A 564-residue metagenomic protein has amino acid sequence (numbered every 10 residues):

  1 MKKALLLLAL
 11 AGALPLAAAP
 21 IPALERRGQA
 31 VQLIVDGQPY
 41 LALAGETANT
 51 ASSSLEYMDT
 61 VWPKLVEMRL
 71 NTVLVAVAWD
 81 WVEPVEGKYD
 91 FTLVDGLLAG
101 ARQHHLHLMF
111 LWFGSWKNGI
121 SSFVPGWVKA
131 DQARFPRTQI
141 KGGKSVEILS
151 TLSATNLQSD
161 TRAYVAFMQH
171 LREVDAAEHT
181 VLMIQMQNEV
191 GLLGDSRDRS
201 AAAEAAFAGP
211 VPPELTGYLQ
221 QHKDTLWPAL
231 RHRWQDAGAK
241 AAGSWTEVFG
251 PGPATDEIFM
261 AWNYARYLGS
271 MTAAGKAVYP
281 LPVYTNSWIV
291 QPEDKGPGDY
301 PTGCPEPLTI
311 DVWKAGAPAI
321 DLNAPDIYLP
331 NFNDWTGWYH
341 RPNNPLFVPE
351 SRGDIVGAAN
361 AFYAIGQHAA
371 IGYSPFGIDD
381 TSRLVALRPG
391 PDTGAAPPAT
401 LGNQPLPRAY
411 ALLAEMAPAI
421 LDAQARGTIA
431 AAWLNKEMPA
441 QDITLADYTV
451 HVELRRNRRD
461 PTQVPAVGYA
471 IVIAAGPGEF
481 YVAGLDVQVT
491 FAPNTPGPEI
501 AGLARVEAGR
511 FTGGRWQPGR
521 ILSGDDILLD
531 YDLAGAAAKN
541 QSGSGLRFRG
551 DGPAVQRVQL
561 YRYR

Functional and structural regions predicted by a protein language model:
A18-N71: N-terminal carbohydrate-binding accessory modules
G37, L65, V73, A101 (+5 more regions): Conserved, mostly hydrophobic/aromatic
T50-E67, G298-G316, F332-W335, A358-A361: Short, acidic/polar
Y57-Q132, A261-V278: Aromatic-lined substrate-binding rim segments of carbohydrate-active enzymes
L106, L268-L281, L308-I420: Catalytic-core region of carbohydrate-active enzymes that cleave or remodel glycosidic bonds
F135-I310: Polysaccharide-binding and catalytic clefts of secreted carbohydrate-active enzymes
F362-P498, E507-R510: Aromatic- and carboxylate-lined catalytic core of secreted/periplasmic carbohydrate-active enzymes
N457-Q463, F480-R564: C-terminal beta-sandwich/jelly-roll accessory domains of carbohydrate-active enzymes
